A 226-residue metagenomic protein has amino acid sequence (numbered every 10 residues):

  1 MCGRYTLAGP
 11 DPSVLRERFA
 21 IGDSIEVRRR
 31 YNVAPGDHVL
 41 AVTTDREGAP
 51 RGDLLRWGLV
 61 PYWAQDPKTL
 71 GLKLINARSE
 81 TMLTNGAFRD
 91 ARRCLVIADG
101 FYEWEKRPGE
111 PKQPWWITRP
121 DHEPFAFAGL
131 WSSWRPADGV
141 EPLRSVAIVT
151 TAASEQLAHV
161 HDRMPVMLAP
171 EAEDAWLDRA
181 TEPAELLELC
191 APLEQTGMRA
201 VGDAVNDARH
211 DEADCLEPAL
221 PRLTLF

Functional and structural regions predicted by a protein language model:
M1-F226: Short linear sequence motif anchored by a di-proline
